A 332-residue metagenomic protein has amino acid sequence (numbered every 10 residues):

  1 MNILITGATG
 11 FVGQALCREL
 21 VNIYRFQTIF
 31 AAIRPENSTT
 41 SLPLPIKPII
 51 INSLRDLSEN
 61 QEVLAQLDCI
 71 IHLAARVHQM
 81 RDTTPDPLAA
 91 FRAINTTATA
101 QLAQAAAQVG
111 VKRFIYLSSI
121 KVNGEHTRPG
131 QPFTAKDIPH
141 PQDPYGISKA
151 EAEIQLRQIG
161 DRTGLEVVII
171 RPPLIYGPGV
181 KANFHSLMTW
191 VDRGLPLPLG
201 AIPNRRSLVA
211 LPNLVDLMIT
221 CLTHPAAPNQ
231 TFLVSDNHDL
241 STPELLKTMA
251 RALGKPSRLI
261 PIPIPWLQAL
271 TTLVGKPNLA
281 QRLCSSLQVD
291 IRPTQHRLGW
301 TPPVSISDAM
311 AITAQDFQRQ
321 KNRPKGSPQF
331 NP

Functional and structural regions predicted by a protein language model:
I3-Y24: N-terminal Rossmann NAD(P)H-binding glycine-rich loop of SDR-like oxidoreductase domains
I51-T97, Q101, A105-Q108, E125: NAD(P)H-binding glycine-rich loop region in Rossmannoid oxidoreductase-like domains and their noncatalytic homologs
A100-P144: Conserved Rossmann-fold NAD(P)-dependent oxidoreductase catalytic core, especially the SDR/UDP-sugar
H140-V168: Active-site Tyr-X1-5-Lys
G177, L199-N204, F232-D239, A250-G254 (+1 more regions): Glycine-rich Rossmann NAD(P)(H)-binding loop
V180-S186, G200-T223, N229-L233: Substrate-positioning beta->alpha
L211, L270-T301: Conserved C-terminal active-site "lid" loop/helix of NAD(P)H-dependent oxidoreductases that clamps the redox cofactor
T220, H224-L279, S307, A311-A314 (+1 more regions): Mid/C-terminal beta-alpha module of Rossmann-like enzyme folds, strongest in SDR-family dehydrogenases/epimerases
